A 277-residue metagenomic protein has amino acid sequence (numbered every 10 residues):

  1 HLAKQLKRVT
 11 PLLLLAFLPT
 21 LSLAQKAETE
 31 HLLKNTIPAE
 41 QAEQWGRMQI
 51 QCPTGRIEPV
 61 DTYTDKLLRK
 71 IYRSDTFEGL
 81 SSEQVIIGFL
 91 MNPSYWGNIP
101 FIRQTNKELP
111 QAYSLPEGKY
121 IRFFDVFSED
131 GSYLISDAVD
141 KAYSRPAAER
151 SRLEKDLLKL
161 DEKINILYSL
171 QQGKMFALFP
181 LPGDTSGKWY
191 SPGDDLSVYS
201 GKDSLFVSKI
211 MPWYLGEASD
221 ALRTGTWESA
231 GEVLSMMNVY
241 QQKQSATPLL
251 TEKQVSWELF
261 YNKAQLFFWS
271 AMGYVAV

Functional and structural regions predicted by a protein language model:
H1, E252-V277: Core alpha-helical transmembrane segments of integral membrane proteins
H1-P11: Cytosolic-side transmembrane helix boundary signature
L2, L21-L23: Leucine-biased recognition of intrinsically disordered, low-complexity hydrophobic segments
V9-P11, A24, K202-D203, W269 (+1 more regions): Generic ordered-secondary-structure signal
T10-T20: Bacterial N-terminal signal peptides
Q25-F260: Soluble extramembrane regions of membrane proteins in the secretory/endomembrane system
